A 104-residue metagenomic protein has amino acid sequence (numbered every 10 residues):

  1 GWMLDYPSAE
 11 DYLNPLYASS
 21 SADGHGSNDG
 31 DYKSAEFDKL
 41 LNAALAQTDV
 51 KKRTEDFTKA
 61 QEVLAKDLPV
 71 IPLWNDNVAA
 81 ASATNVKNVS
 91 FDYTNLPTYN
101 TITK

Functional and structural regions predicted by a protein language model:
G1-G24, D56: Periplasmic binding protein-like
G1-W2, Y6, Q47-S82: Bilobed periplasmic-binding protein-like "clamshell/Venus-flytrap" ligand-binding domains
E10, N14, D29, L41 (+2 more regions): Generic hydrophobic alpha-helical scaffold/packing signal
N14-N42, N75-K104: Short, solvent-exposed loop/beta-turn-alpha elements that line the ligand-binding surface or hinge of extracytoplasmic
